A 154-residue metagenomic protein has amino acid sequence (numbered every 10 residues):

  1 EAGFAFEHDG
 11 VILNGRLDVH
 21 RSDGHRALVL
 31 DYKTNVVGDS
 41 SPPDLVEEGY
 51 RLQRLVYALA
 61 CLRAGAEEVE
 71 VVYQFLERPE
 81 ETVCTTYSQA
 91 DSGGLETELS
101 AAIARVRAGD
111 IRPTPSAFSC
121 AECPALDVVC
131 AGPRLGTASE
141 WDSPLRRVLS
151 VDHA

Functional and structural regions predicted by a protein language model:
E1-A154: RecB-family 4Fe-4S metal-dependent nuclease core
